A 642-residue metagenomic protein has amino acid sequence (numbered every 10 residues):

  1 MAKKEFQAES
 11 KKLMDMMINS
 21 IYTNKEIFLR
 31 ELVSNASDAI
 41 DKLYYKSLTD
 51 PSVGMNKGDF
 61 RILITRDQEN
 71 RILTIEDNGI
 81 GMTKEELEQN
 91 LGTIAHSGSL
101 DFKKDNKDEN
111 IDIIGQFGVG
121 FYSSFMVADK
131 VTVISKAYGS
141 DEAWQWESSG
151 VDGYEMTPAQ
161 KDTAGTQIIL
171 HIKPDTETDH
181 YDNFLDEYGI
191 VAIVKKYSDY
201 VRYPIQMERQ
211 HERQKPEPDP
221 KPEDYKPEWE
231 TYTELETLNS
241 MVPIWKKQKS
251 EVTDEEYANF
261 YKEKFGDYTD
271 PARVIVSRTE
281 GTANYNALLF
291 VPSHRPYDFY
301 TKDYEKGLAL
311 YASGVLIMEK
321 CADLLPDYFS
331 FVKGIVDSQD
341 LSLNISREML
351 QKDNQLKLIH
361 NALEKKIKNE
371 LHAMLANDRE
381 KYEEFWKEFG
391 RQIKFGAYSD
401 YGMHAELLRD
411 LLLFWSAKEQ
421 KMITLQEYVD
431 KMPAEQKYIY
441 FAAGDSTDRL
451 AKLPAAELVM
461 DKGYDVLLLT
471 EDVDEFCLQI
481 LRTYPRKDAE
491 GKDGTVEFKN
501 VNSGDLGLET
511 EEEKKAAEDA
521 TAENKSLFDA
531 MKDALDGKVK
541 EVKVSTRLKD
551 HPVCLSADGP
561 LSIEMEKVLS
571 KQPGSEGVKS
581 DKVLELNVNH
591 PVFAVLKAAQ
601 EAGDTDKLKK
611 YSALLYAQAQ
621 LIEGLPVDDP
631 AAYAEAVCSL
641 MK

Functional and structural regions predicted by a protein language model:
M1-F184, A192: GHKL (Bergerat-fold) ATPase N-terminal catalytic module, capturing the glycine-rich phosphate-binding loop and acidic
I113, V131-G153, K173-N183, Y188-K642: GHKL/Bergerat-fold ATPase module in large chromosome/replication-associated machines
